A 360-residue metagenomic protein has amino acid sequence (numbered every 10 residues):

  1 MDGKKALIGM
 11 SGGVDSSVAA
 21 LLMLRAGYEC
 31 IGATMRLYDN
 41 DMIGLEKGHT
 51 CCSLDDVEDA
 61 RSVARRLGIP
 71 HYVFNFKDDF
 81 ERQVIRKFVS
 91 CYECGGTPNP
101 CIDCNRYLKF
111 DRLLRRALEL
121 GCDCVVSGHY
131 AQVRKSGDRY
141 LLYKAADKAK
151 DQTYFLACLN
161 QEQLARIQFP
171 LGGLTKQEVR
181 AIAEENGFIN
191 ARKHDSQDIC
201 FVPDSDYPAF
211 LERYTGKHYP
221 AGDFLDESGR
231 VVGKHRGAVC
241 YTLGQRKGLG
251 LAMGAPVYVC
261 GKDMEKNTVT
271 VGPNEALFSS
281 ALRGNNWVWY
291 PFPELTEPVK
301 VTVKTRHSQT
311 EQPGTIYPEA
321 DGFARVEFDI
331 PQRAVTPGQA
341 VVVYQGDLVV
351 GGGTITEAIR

Functional and structural regions predicted by a protein language model:
M1-A157, Q168, K176-E178: ATP-dependent adenylation/nucleotidyltransferase module used to activate substrates
V126-Q132, D138-R360: AMP-forming adenylation/ATP pyrophosphatase catalytic core
